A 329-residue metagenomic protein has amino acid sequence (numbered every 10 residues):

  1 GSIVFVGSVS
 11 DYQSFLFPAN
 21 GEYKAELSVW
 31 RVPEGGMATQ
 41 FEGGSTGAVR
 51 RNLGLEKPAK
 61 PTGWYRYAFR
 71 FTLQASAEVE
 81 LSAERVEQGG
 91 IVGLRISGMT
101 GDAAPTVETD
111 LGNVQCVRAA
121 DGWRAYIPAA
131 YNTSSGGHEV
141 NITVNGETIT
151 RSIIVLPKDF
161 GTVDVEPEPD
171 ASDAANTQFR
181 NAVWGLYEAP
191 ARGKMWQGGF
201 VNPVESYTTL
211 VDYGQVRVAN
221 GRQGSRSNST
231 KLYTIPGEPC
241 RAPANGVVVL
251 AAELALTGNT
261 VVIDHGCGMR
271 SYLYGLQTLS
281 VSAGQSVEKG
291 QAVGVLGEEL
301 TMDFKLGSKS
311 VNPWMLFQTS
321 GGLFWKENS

Functional and structural regions predicted by a protein language model:
I3-D11, A120-Y126: Aromatic sugar-binding surface patches on proteins that engage polysaccharides or sugar-phosphate polymers
S10-P33, F69: Extra-cytoplasmic beta-strand recognition segments
G43-S76, I149-G161: Short beta-strand elements
A75-S152, P157: Cationic-aromatic interfacial patches
S152-T257: Surface-exposed, glycine-biased beta-strand/turn segments
N228, A242-Q277, E299-M302: Zn2+-dependent peptidoglycan hydrolase active-site motif and core
P239-V249, V281-L296: Short, well-structured beta-strand-loop connectors
V261-D264, Q285-S329: Conserved, short, structured surface segments that act as functional micro-motifs
